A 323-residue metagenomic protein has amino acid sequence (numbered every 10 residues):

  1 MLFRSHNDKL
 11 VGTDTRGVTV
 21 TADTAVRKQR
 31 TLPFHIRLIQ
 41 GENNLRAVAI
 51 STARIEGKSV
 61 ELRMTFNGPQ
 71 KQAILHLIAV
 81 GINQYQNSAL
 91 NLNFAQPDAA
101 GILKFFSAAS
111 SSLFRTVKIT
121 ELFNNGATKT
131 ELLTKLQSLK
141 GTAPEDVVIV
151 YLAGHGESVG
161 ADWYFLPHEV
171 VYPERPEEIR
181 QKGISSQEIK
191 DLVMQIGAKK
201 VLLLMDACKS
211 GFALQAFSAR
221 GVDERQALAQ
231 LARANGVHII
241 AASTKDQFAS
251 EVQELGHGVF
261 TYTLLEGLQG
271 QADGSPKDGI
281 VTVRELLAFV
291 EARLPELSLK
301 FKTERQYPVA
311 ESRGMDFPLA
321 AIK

Functional and structural regions predicted by a protein language model:
M1-L2: Short, small-residue-biased leader/transition segments that mark boundaries at the very start of proteins
G12-T13, G17-R37, I55-R63, A99 (+7 more regions): Functional beta-strand-loop-alpha-helix junction segments that form "active/interaction loops" within catalytic
Q29, I39, I74, K129-A153 (+2 more regions): Caspase-like (clan CD) cysteine peptidase catalytic core
E61-I82, E174-P176: Low-complexity, Pro/Ser/Thr- and charge-rich linker/hinge segments at domain boundaries
T65-G68, D273-K323: Caspase-like cysteine protease fold
Q86-K104, V252-L255: Glycine- and acidic-residue-enriched helix-capping/strand-helix junction motifs
V201-Y262: Extracellular S/T/G-rich loop segment that most often corresponds to the catalytic His/Ser-adjacent loop
